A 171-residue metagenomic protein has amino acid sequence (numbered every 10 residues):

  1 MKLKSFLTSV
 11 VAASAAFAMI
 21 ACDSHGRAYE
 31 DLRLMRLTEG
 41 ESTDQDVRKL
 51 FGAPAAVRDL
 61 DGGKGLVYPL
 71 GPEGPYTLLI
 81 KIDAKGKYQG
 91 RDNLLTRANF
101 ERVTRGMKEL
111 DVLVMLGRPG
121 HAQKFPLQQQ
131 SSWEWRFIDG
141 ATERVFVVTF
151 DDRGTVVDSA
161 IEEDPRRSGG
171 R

Functional and structural regions predicted by a protein language model:
M1-V11: Bacterial N-terminal signal peptides that target proteins for export
A18-A21: C-terminal motif of bacterial Sec signal peptides marking the signal peptidase cleavage site
D23-R171: Residues within mature, well-folded domains
